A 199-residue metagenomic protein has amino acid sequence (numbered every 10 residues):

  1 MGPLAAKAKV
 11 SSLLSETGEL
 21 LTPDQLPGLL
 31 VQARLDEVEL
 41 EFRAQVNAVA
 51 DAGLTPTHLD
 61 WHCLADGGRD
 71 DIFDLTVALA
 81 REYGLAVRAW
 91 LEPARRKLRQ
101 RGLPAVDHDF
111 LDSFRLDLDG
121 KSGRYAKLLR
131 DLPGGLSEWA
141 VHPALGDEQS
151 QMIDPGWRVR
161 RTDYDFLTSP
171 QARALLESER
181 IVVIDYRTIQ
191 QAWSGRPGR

Functional and structural regions predicted by a protein language model:
M1-A5, V46, L79, Y125-G135: Short amphipathic alpha-helices and their capping/turn segments at secondary-structure boundaries
M1-L29, P155-R158: Active-site gating loops and adjacent loop-to-helix segments of metal-dependent hydrolytic enzymes
P27-E39: Active-site mouth loops of central-metabolism enzymes
L35, R43-P104, D109, R115-K121 (+1 more regions): Catalytic domains of cell-wall/extracellular-matrix polysaccharide-remodeling enzymes, centered on de-N-acetylation
A52, A126-I153: Catalytic grooves of carbohydrate-active enzymes
L59, W139, L176: Conserved, mostly hydrophobic/aromatic
V87-R88, D154-R199: C-terminal domain-boundary segment and adjacent tail
R99-R101, D117-G120, D147-R158, P197: Histidine/acidic-residue-rich catalytic or RNA/ligand-binding cores of hydrolases and nuclease-related proteins
